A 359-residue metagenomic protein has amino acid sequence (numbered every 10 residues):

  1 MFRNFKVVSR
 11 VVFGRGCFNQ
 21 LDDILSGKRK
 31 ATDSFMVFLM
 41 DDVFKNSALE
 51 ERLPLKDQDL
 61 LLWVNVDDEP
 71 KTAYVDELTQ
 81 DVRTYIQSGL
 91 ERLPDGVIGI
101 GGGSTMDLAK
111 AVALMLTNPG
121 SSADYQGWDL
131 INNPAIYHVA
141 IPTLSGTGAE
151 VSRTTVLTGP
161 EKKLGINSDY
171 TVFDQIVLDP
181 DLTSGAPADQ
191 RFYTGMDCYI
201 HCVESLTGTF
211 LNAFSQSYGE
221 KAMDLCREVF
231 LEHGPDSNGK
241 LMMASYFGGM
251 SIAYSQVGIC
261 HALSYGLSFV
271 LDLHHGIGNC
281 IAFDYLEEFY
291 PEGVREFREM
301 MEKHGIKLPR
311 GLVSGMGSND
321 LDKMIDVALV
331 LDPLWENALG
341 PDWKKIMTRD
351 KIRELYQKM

Functional and structural regions predicted by a protein language model:
M1-G96: ATP/NTP phosphate-donor binding region
K6, R298-M359: C-terminal charged capping/lid subdomain of soluble metabolic enzymes
F18-L21, K45-A48, S104-K110, G148-V151 (+1 more regions): Short glycine/serine/threonine-rich phosphate/pyrophosphate-binding segments that cradle anionic phosphate groups
A73-Q80, Y85-D181: Glycine/threonine-rich beta-strand-loop-alpha-helix active-site module that forms ligand/phosphate-binding
G146, M250-H274, N279: Glycine-rich phosphate/pyrophosphate-binding beta-alpha loops
T154-Y254: Carboxylate- and glycine-rich phosphate/diphosphate-binding segment that chelates Mg2+/Mn2+
Y265-S318, D322: Active-site pocket-lining segment
